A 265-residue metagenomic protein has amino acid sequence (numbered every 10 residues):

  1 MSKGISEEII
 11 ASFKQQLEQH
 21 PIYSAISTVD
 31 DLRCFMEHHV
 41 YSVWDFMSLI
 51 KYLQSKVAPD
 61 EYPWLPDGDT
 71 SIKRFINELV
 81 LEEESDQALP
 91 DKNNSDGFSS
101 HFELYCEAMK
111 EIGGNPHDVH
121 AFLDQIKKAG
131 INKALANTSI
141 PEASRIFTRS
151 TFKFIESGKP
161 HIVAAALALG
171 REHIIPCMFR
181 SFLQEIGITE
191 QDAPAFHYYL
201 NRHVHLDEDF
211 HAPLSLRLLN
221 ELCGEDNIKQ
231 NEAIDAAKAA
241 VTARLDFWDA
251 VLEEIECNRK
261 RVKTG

Functional and structural regions predicted by a protein language model:
S2-G265: Non-heme di-metal
